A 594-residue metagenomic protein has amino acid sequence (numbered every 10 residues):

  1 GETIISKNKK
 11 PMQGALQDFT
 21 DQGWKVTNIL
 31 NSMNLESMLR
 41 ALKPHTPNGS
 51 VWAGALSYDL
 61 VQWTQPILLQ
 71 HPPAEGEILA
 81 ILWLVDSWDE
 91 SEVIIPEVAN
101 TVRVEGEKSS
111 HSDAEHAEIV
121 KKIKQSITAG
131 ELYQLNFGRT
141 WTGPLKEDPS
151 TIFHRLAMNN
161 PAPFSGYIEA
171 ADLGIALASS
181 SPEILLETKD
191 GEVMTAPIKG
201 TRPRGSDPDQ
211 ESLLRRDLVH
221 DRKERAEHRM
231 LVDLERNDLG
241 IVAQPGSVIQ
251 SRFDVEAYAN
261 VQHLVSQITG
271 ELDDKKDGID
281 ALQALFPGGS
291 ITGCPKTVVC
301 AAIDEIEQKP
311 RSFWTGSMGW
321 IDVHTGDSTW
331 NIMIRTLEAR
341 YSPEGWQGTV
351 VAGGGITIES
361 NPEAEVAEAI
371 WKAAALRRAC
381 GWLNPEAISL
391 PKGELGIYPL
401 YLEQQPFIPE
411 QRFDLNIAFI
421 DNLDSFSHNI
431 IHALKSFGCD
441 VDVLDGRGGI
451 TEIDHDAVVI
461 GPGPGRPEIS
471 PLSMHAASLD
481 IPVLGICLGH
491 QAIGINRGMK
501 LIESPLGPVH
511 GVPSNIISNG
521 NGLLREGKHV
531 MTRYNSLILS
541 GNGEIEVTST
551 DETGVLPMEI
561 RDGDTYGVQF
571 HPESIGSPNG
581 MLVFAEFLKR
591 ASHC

Functional and structural regions predicted by a protein language model:
G1-P409: Extended alpha-helical targeting/anchoring segments, especially N-terminal organellar/secretory targeting helices
L56, L132, I291, P295 (+10 more regions): Gly/Ser/Thr-rich beta-alpha loop segments that engage phosphate groups in nucleotides
Q62-W63, P144-L145, I241, H324 (+5 more regions): Short glycine-/acidic-enriched loop or helix-start segments at secondary-structure transitions that form or flank
R236, D424-S425, S574: Short, glycine/acidic-enriched loop or turn micro-motifs at the edges of active sites
S251-R252, D445, G461, E503-L506: Short beta->alpha connector loops at strand-helix junctions that form conserved, small/polar/Pro-enriched
R377-C380, N384, N496-R497, F587-C594: Short, hydrophobic alpha-helical segments
Q404-A418, G448-D454, E468-L484, I502-C594: Amide-donor transfer/coupling interface in amidating biosynthetic enzymes
N416-I420, D424-I486, Q491, R497: Flexible gly/pro-rich beta->alpha loop and the following alpha-helix that scaffold active-site loops
